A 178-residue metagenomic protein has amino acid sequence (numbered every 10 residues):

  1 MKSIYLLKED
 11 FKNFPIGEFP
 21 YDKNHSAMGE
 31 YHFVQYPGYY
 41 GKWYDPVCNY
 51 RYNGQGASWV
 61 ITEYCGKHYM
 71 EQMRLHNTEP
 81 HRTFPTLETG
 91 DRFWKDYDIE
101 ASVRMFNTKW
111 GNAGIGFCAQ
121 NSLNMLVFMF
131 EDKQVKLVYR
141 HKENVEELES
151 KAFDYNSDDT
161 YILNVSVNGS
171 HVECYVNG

Functional and structural regions predicted by a protein language model:
M1-Y52: Extracellular carbohydrate-recognition regions
K2, R92-W94, F130, D154-D158: Surface-exposed coil/turn segments at beta-strand junctions on protein surfaces, enriched
K2-K8, D96-E100, R104, T160-I162: Intrinsic-disorder/low-complexity, polar/charged segments enriched in Ser/Thr/Lys/Arg/Asp/Glu/Gln
F11, A101, S157-G178: Carbohydrate-binding surfaces in secreted/extracellular proteins
Y21-S26, E30, M125-V127, Y175-G178: Aromatic sugar-binding interfaces of carbohydrate-active proteins
D45, C65-N144: Secretory/extracellular carbohydrate-interaction modules and structurally similar beta-sandwich "look-alikes"
S58-V60, N124-E131, L163-V165: Broad, structure-driven detector of short, well-ordered beta-strand segments within folded domains
H141-N164: Short, aromatic/His-centered strand-loop micro-motif at the edge of beta-sheets
